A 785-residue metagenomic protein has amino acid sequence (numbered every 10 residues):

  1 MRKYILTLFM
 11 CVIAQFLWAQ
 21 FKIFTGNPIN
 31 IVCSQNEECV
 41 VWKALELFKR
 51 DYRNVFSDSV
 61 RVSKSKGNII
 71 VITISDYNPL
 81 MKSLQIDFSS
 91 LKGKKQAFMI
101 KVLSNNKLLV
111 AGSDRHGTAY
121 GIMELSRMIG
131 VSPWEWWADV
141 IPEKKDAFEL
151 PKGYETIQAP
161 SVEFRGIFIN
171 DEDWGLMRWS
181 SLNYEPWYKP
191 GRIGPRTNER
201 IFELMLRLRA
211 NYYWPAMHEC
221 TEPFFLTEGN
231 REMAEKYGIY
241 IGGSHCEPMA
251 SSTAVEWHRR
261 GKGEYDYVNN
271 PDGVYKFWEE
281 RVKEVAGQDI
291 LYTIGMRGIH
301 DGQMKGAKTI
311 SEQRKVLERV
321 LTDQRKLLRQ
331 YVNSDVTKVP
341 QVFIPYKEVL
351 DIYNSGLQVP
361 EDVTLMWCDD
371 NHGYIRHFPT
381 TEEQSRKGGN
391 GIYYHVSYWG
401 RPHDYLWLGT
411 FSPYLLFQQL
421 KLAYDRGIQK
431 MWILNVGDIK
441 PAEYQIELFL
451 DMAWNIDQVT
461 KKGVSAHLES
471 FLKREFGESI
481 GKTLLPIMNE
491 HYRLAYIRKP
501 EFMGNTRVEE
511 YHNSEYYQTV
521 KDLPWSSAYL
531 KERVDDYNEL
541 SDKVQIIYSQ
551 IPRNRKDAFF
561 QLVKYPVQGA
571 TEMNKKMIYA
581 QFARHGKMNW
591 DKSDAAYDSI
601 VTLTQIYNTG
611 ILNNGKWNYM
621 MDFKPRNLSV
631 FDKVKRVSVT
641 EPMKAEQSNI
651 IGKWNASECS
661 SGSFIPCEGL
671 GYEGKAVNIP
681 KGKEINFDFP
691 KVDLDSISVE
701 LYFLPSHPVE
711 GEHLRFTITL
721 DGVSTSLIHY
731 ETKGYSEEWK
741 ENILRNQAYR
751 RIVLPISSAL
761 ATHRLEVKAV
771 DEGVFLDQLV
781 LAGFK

Functional and structural regions predicted by a protein language model:
M1-K22: Bacterial Sec-dependent N-terminal signal peptides
Q20-A159: Contiguous, structured surface segment used for ligand recognition
L109-G112, G175-L176, S180-P195, N211-T221 (+4 more regions): The substrate-binding groove and active-site-proximal loops of carbohydrate-active enzymes, especially glycoside
W134-G191, R196-A216, G388-G391: An acidic-aromatic substrate-binding cleft motif
V140, K144-K145, L468-M620, K624: C-terminal non-catalytic alpha-helical accessory regions
E143-F148, F225, M233-K236, R260-K387 (+2 more regions): Gly/Pro-rich turn-and-neighbor structural signature
W617-K785: Extracytoplasmic
